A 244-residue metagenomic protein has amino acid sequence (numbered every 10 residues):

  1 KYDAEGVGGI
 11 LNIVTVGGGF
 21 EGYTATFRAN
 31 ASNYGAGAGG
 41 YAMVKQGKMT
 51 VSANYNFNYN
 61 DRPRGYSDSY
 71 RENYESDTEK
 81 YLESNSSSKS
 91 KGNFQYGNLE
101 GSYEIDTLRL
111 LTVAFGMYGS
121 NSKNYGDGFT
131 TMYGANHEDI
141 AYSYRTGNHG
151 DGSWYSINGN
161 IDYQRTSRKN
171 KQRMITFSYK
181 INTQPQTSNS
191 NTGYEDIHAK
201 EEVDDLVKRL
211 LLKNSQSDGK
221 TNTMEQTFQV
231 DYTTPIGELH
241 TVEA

Functional and structural regions predicted by a protein language model:
K1, E5-R28: N-terminal periplasmic accessory domains that precede and gate Gram-negative outer-membrane beta-barrel machines
A4, R28-G39: Solvent-exposed loop/turn segments connecting transmembrane beta-strands in outer-membrane beta-barrel proteins
V16-G18, S32, R168: Short polar/acidic secondary-structure junctions
Y34-G65, D77-Y125, Y155-I157: Transmembrane beta-barrel wall of Gram-negative outer-membrane proteins
G40, R64-T78, N124-I140, T187-D205: Outer-membrane beta-barrel translocator domains and adjoining extracellular loop/strand segments of Gram-negative
Y96-N98, S102-E104, L108-S120, T146-A244: Face-selective signature of the C-terminal outer-membrane beta-barrel domain
Y142-Y144: Extended hydrophobic/aromatic segments used for targeting, binding, or gating
